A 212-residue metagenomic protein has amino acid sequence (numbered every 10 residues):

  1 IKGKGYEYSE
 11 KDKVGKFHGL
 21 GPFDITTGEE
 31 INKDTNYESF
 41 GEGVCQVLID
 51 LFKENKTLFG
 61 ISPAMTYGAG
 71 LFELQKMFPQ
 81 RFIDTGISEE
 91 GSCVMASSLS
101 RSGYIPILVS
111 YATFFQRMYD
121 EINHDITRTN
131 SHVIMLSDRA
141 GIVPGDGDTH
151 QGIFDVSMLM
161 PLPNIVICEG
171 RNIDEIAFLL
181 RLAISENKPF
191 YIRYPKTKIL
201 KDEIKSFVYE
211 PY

Functional and structural regions predicted by a protein language model:
I1-R193, K198-L200, Y209-P211: Thiamine diphosphate
E203-K205: A short secondary-structure junction signal
